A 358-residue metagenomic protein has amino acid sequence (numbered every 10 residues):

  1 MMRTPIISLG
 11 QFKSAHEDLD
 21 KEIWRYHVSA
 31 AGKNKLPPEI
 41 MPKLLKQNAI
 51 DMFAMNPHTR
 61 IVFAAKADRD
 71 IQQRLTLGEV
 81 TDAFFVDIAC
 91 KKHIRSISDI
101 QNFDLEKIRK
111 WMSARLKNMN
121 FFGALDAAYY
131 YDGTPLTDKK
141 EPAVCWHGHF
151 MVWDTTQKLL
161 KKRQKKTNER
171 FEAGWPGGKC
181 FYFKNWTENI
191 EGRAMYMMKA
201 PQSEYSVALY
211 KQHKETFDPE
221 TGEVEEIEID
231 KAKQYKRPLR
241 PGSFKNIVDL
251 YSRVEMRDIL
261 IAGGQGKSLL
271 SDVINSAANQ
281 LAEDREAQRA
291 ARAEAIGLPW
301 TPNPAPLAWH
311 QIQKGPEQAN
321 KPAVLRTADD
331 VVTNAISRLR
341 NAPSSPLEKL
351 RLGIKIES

Functional and structural regions predicted by a protein language model:
M1-A143, D154-S358: Right-hand nucleic-acid polymerase module
H147-V152: Conserved RNP beta-strands of RNA recognition motif
